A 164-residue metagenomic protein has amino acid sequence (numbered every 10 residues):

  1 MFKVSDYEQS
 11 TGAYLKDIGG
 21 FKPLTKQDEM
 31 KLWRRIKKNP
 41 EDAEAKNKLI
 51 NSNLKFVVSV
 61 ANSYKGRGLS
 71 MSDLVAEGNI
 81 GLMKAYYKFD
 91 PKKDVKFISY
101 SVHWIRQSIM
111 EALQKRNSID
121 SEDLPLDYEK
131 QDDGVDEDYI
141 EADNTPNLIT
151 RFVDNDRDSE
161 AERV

Functional and structural regions predicted by a protein language model:
F2-S118, N147, E160-V164: Alpha-helical promoter-recognition and RNA polymerase-docking modules of transcription initiation factors, dominated by
F2-S5, Q131-R163: Acidic, proline/glycine-rich intrinsically disordered inter-domain spacer in sigma factors
F89, L126, I140-E141: Short clusters of hydrophobic/aromatic residues that line enzyme substrate/ligand-binding pockets
A112-S121, D136-Y139, D143: Short, highly charged low-complexity linear segments
D120-D133: Long, charge-dense, solvent-exposed interaction surfaces that engage phosphate-rich ligands
